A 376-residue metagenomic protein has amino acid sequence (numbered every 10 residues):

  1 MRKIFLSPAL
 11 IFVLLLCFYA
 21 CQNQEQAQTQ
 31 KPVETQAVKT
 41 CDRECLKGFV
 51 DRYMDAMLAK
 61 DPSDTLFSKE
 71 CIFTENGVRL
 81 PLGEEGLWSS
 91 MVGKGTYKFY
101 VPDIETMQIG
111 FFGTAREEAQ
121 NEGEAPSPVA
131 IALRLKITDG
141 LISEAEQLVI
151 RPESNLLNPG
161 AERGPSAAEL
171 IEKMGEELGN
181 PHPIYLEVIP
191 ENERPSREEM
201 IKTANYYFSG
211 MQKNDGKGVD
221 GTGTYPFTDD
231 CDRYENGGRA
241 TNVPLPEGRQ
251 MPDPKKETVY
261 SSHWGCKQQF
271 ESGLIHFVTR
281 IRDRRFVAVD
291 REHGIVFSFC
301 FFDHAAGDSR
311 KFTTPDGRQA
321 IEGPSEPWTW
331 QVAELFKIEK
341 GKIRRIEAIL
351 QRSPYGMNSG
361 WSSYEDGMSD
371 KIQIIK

Functional and structural regions predicted by a protein language model:
M1-A9: Bacterial N-terminal signal peptides that target proteins for export
I11-L15: Alpha-helical transmembrane segments
C17-A20: C-terminal motif of bacterial Sec signal peptides marking the signal peptidase cleavage site
Q24-K376: C-terminal and inter-domain tail/linker signature
